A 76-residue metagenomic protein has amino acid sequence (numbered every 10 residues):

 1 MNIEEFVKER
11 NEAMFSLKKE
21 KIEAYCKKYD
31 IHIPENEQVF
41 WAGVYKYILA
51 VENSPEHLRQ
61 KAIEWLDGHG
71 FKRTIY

Functional and structural regions predicted by a protein language model:
M1-K46, A50-D67, F71-Y76: Long, non-catalytic architectural segments outside compact domain cores
